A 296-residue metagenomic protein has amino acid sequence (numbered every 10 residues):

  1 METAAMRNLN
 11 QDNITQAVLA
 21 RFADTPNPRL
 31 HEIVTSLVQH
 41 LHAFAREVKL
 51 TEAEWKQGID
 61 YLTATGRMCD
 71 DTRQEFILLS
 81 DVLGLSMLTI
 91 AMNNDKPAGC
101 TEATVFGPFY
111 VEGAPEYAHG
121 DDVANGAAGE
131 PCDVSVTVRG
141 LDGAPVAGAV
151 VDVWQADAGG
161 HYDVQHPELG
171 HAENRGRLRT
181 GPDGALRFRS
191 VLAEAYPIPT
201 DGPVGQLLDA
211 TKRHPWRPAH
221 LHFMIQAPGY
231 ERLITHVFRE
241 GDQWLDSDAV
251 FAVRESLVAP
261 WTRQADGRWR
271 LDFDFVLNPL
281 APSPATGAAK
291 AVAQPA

Functional and structural regions predicted by a protein language model:
A4-A296: Beta-strand-dominated extracellular/periplasmic modules and repeats in secreted or surface-exposed proteins
